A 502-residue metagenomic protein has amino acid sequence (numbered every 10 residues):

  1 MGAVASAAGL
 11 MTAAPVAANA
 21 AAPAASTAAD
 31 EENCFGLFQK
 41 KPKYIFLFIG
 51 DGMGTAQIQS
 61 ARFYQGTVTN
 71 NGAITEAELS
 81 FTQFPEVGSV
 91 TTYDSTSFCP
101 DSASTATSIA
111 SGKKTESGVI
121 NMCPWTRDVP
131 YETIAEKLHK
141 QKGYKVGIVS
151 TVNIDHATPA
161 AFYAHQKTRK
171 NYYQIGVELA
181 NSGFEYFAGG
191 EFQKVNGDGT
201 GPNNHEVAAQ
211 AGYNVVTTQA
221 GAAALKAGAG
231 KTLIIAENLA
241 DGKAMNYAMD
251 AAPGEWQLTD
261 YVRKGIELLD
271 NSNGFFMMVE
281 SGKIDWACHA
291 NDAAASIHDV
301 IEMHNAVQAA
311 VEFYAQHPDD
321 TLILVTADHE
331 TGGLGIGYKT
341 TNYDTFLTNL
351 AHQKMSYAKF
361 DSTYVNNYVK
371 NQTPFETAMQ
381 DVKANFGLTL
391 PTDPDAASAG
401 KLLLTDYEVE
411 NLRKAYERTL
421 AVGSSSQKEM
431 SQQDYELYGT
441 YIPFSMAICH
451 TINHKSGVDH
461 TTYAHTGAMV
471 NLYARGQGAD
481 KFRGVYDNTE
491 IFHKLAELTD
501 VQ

Functional and structural regions predicted by a protein language model:
M1-G2: N-terminal export leaders
L10-A29: Sec-dependent signal peptide cleavage junction
P23-K41: N-terminal low-complexity, Pro/Thr/Ser-rich intrinsically disordered segments that act as propeptides or flexible
K40-Q57, R62-G66, W125-Q141: Active-site-adjacent structural elements in enzyme catalytic domains
P42-Y44, M53-Q59, F63-T107, H156-Q502: A post-motif C-terminal structural segment
L47-F48, I148, V325: Structural beta-sheet core signal
A110-F184, E191: Extracytoplasmic mature domains of secreted/periplasmic and thylakoid-lumen proteins
